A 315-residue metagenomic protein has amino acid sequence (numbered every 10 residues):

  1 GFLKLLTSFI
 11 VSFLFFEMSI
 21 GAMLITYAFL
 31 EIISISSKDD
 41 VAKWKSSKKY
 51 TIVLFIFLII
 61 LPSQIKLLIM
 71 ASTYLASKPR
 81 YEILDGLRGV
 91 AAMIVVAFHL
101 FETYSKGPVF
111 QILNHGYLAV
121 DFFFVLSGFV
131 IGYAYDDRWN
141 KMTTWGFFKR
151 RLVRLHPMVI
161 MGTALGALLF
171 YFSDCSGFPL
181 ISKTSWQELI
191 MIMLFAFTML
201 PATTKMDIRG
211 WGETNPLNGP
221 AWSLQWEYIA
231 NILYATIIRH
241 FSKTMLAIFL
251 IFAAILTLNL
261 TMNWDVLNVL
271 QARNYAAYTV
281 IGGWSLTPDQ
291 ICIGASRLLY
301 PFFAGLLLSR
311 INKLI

Functional and structural regions predicted by a protein language model:
L3, L14-F16, L30, L58: Short hydrophobic targeting helices and cationic amphipathic motifs that mediate membrane/organellar targeting
S8-S12, S19, S34-S37, K43-S47: Low-acidity, Ser/Thr- and Arg-rich intrinsically disordered low-complexity segments
I25-D39: Compositionally biased, low-complexity peptide segments typical of secreted/host-interacting small proteins
F55-I69: Short, Lys/Arg-enriched N-terminal segments with co-localized hydrophobic residues within the first ~10-30 amino acids
I65-R80: Short, Lys/Arg-rich, polar N-terminal cytosolic tail immediately upstream of the first transmembrane signal-anchor
P79-D137, V153-T163, S296-L298, F302-F303: Functionally critical transmembrane alpha-helices in membrane proteins and complexes, commonly lining
D85, H156, E188-I315: Aromatic-enriched alpha-helical transmembrane segments of multi-pass intramembrane proteins
Y117-V120, D137-S176, L180-T198, Y228-N231 (+1 more regions): Transmembrane alpha-helical segments and their boundary/interface "anchor" motifs in multi-pass integral membrane
